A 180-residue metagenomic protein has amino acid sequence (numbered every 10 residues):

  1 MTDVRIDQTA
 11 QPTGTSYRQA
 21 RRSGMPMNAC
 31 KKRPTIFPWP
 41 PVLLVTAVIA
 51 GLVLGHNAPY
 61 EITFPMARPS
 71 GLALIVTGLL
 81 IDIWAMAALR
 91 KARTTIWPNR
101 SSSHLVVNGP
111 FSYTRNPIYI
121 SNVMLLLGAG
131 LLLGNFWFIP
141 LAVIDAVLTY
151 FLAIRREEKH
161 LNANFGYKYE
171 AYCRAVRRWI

Functional and structural regions predicted by a protein language model:
T2-N108, I120-I180: Membrane-anchoring alpha-helices and their flanking helix-loop junctions
F111: Solvent-exposed interhelical
N116: Extended, alpha-helix-rich binding/interface surfaces that flank or overlap catalytic cores and mediate recognition
